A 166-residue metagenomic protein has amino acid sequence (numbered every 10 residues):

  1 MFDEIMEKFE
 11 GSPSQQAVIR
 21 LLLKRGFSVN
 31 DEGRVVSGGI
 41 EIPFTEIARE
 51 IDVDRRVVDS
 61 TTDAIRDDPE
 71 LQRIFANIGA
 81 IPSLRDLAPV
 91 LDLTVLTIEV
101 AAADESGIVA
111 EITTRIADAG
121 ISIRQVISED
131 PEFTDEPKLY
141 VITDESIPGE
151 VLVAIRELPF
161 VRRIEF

Functional and structural regions predicted by a protein language model:
F2-R34, A64-F166: A conserved regulatory-domain signal marking ACT and ACT-like small-molecule sensing domains and adjacent regulatory
F44: Helix-turn-helix DNA-binding elements, focusing on the entry/boundary residues of the two helices that contact DNA
I47-A48: Short alpha-helical "recognition helix" segments of helix-turn-helix
T61: Residues in the recognition helix of alpha-helical DNA-binding motifs
